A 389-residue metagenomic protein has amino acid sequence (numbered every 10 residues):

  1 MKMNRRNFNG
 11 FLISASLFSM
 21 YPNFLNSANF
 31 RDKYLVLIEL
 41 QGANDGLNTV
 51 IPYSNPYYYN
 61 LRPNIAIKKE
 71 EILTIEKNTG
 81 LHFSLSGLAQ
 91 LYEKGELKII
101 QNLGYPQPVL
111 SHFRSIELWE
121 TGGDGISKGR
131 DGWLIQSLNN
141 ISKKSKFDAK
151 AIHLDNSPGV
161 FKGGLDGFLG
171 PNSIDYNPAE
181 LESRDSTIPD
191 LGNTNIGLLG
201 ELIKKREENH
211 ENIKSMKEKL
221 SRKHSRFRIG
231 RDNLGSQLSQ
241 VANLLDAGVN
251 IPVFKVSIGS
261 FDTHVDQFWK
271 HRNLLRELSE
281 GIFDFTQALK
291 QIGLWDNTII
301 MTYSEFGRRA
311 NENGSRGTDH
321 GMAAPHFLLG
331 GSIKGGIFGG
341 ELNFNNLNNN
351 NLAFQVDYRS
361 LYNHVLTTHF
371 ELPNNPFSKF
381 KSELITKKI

Functional and structural regions predicted by a protein language model:
M1-A15: N-terminal secretory signal peptides and thylakoid transit peptides that target proteins across membranes
I13-F83, G87, Y92-K94: Intrinsic-disorder/low-complexity recognition with aromatic hotspots
K33-N44, L88, P252-I258, I299-E305 (+1 more regions): Beta-strand elements within well-structured catalytic alpha/beta cores of enzymes that handle phosphate/sulfate esters
G46-P52, L110-S111, G163-D166, D266-Q267 (+2 more regions): Short, solvent-exposed loop/turn and secondary-structure capping segments
A66-L81, S86, T263-I389: Feature marks hydrolase-like catalytic cores characterized by long aromatic- and Gly/Pro-rich stretches
L81, L85-L181: Extracytoplasmic mature domains of secreted/periplasmic and thylakoid-lumen proteins
S142-D232: Patatin-like phospholipase A catalytic core
G192-D284: Anion-binding catalytic surfaces of enzymes that hydrolyze or transfer phosphate/sulfate esters
